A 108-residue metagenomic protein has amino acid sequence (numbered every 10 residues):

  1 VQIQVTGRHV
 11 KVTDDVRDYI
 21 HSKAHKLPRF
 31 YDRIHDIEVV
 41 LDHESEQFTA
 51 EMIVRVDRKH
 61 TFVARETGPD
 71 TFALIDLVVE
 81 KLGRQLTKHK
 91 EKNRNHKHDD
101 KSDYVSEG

Functional and structural regions predicted by a protein language model:
V1-G108: N-terminal, polar/charged subdomain of small-to-medium soluble alpha/beta proteins
